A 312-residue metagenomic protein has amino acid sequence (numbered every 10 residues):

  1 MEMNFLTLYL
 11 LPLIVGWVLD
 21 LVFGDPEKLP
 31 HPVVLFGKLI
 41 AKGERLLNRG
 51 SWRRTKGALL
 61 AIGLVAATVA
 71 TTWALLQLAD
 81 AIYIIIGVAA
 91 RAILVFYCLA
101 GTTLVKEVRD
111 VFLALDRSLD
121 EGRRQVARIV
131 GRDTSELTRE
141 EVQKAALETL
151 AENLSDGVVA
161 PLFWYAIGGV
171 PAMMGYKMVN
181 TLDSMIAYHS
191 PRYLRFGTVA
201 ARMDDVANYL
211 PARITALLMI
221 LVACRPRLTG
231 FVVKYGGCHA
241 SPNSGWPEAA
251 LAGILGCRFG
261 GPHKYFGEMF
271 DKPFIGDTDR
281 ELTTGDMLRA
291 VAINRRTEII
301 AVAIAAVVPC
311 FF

Functional and structural regions predicted by a protein language model:
M1-M174, A187-F312: Hydrophobic alpha-helical transmembrane segments
K177: Pseudouridine synthase
N180: Substrate/ligand-engaging "lid" and interaction regions
D183-S184: Glycine-rich phosphate/dinucleotide-binding loop and adjoining beta-alpha-beta core of small-molecule
